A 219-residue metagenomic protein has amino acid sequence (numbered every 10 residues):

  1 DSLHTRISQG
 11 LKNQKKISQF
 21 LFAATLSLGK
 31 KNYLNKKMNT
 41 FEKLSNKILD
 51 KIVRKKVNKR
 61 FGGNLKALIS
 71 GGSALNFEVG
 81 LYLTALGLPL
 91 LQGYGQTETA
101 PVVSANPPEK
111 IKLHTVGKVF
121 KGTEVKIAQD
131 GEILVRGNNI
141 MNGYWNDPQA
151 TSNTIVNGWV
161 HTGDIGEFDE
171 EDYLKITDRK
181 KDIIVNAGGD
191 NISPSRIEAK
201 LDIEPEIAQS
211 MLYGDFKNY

Functional and structural regions predicted by a protein language model:
D1, I192-I197: ATP-dependent adenylate-forming carboxylate-activation enzymes
D1-L3, L75-V79, E98-P101, M141-N142 (+4 more regions): Flexible loop/turn segments at secondary-structure boundaries
L3-I111, I207-A208: Gly/Ser/Thr-rich phosphate-binding loop
I69-S70, Q92, V135, D178 (+1 more regions): General beta-strand structural signal in soluble alpha/beta enzymes
G72, G95, G117, D164 (+1 more regions): Active-site glycine-centered loops adjacent to acidic/histidine catalytic or metal-binding residues that shape
V119-N186: Conserved ATP-binding/catalytic segment of the ANL
I165, E170, E204-Y219: C-terminal boundary motif of the adenylate-forming
